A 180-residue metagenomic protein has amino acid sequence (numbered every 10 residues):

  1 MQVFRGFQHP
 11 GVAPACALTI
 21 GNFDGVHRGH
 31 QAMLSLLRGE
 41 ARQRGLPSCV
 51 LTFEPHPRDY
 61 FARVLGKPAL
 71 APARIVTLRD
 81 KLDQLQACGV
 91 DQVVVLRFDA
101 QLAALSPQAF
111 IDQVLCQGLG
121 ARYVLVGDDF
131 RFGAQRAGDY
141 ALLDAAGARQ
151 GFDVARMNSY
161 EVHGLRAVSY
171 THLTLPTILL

Functional and structural regions predicted by a protein language model:
Q2-Q8: Short acidic-hydrophobic, aromatic-tinged amphipathic segments that line or gate anion-handling sites
H9-T77: N-terminal catalytic cores of NTP/NDP-binding nucleotidyl/phosphoryl-transfer enzymes
L37, L143, T171: Aromatic/hydrophobic pocket-lining residues that form π-stacking "cages" and hydrophobic walls in ligand
P57-Q150: N-terminal Rossmann-like or analogous alpha/beta NTP/dinucleotide-binding catalytic cores that position adenine
Q150-G164: Short, flexible loop segments at boundaries between secondary-structure elements
A167-V168: Extended, well-folded interaction surfaces typified by the phenylalanyl-tRNA synthetase beta subunit core
T171-T177: Conserved small/polar residues in nucleotide/adenosyl-binding loops
